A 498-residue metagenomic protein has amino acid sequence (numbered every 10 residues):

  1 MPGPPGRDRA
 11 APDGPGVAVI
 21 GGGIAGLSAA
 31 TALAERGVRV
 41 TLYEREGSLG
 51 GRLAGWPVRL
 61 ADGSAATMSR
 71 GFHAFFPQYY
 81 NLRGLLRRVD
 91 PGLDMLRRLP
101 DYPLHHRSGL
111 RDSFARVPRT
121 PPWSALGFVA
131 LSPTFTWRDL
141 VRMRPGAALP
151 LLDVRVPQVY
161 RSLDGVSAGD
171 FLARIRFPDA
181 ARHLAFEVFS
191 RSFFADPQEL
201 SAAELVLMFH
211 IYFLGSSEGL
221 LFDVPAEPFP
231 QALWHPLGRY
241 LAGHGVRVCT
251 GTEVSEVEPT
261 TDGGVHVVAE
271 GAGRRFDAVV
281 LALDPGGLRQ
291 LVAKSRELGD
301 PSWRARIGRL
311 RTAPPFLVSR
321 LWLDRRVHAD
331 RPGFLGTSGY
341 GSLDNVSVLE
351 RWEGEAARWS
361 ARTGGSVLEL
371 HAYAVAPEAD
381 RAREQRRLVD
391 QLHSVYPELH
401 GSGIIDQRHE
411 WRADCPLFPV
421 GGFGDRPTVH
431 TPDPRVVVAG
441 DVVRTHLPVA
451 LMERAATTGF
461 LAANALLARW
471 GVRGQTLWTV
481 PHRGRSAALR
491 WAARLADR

Functional and structural regions predicted by a protein language model:
M1-V17, E35-R36, A488-R498: Extreme N-terminal leader/targeting segments of oxidoreductases
P15-L42: N-terminal Rossmann-like FAD-binding beta1-loop-alpha1 element of flavoenzymes
A34-R59: Glycine-rich FAD pyrophosphate-binding loop
A61-R97: Conserved FAD-binding subdomain of flavin-dependent enzymes
L82-R83, R87-R88, L93-A203: Mobile amphipathic helical/loop "lid" adjacent to a hydrophobic cofactor/ligand pocket
M208-E270, A278: Helical element adjacent to the flavin cofactor pocket in flavoenzyme catalytic cores
V265, F276-A278, L283-R426, P432-V437 (+5 more regions): C-terminal segments that line or cap access tunnels to active or ligand-binding sites in enzymes and enzyme-associated
A465-R498: Active-site-proximal substrate-binding core of FAD-dependent oxidoreductases
